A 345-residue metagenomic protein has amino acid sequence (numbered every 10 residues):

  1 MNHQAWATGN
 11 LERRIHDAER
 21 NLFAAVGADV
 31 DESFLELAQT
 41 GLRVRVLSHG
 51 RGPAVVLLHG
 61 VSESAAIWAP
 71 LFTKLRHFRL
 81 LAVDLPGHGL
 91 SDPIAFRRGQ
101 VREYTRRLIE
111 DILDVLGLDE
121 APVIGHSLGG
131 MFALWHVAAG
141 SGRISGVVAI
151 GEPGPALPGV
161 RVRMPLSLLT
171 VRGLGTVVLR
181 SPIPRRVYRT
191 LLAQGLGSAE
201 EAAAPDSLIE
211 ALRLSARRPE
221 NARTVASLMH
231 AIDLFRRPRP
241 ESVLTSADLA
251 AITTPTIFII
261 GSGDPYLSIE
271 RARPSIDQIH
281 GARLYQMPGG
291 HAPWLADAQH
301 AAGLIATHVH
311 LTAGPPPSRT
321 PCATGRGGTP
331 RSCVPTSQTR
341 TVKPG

Functional and structural regions predicted by a protein language model:
M1-P53, R76-R79, L118-D119, L304-G345: Alpha/beta-hydrolase fold catalytic core
R45-L90: Conserved HGGG/HGGXW glycine-rich cap/lid loop of the alpha/beta-hydrolase fold
A82-I124, L128: Active-site loop/oxyanion-hole signature of alpha/beta-hydrolase fold enzymes
V147-L179: Flexible "cap/lid" loop of the alpha/beta hydrolase fold
P158, S181-D248: Conserved alpha/beta-hydrolase catalytic His-Asp/Glu region
I252, F258-I260: Short beta-strand/loop motif that positions the catalytic acidic residue of the alpha/beta-hydrolase fold
G263-L267: Acidic catalytic loop of the alpha/beta-hydrolase fold
G289-A302: Catalytic histidine-centered segment of alpha/beta-hydrolase-like enzymes
